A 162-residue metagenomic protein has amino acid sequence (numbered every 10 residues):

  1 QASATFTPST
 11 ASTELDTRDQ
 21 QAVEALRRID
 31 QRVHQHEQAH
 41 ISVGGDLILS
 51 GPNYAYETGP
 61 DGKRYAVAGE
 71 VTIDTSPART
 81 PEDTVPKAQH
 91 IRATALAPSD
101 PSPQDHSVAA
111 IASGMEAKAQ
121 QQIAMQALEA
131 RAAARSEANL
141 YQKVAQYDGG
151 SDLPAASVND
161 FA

Functional and structural regions predicted by a protein language model:
Q1-A162: Type III/flagellar secretion export determinants
